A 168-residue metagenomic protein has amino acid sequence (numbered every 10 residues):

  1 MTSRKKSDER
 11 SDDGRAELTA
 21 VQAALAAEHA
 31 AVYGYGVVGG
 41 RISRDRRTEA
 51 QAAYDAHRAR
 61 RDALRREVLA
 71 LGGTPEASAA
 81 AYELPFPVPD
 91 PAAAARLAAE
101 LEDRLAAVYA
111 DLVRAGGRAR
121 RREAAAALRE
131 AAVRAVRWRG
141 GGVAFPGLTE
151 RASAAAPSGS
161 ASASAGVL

Functional and structural regions predicted by a protein language model:
M1-L168: All-alpha RGS (Regulator of G-protein Signaling) helical domain and cognate RGS-like helical scaffolds
